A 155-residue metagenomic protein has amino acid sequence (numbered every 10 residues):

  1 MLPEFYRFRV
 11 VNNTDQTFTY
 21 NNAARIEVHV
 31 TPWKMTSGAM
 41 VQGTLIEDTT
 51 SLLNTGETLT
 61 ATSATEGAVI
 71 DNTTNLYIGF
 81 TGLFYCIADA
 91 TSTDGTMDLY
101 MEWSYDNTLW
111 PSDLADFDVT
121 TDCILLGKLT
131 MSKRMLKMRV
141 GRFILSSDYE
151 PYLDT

Functional and structural regions predicted by a protein language model:
M1-T155: Surface-exposed, low-hydrophobicity beta-strand/loop segments enriched in small/polar/acidic residues
